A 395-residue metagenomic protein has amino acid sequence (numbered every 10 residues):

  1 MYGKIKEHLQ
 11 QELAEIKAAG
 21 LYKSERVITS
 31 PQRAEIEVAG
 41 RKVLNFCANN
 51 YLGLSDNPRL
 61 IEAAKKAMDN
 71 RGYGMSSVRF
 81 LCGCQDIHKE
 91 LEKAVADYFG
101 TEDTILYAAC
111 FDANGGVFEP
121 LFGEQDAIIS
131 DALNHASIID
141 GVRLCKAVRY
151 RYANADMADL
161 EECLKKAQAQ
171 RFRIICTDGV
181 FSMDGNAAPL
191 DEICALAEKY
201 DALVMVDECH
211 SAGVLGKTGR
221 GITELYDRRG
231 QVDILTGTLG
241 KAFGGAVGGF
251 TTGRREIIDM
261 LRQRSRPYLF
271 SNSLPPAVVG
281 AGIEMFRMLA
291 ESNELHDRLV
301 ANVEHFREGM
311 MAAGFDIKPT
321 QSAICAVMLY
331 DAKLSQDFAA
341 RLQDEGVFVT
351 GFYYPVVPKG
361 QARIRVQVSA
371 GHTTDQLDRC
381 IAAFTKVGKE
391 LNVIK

Functional and structural regions predicted by a protein language model:
G3, P58, E62-K66, N70 (+4 more regions): PLP-dependent enzyme catalytic core of the Aspartate aminotransferase-like
E7-Y73, A202: N-terminal "arm"/small-domain region of PLP-dependent enzymes with the aminotransferase-like
V78-C84, K93-G116: Short loop-beta-helix segment that forms the pyridoxal 5′-phosphate
V117-A136: Conserved PLP-anchoring active-site segment centered on the Schiff-base-forming lysine
Y150, N154-V206: Active-site phosphate-binding strand-loop segment of PLP-dependent enzymes
Y200-L203, H210, L215-Q321, L334: Active-site C-terminal subdomain of aminotransferase-like
D297-F306, M311-G346, V356, G360-Q361 (+1 more regions): Conserved PLP-binding catalytic core of the aspartate aminotransferase-like
